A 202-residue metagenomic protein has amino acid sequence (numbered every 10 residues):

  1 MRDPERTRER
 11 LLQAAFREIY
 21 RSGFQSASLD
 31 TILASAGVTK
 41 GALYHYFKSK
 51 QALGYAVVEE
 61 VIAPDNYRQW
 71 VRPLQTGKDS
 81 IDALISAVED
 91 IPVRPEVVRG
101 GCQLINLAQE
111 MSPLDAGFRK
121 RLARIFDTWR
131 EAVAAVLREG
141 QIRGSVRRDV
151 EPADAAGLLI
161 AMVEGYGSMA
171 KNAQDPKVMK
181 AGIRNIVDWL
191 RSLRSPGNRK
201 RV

Functional and structural regions predicted by a protein language model:
R10, A14-A52, A56: Helix-turn-helix
A56, W70-G101, P152-L159, K200: Hydrophobic alpha-helical connector segments
E59-D65: Short, basic, alpha-helical segments at the C-terminal edge of helix-turn-helix-like DNA-binding modules
D82-R94, D127-R143, M162, N172-V202: C-terminal peripheral helix-coil segments that are non-catalytic and often amphipathic
A83, E96-K120: Amphipathic alpha-helical segments used for helix-helix packing
V150-M169, N185-W189: Hydrophobic alpha-helical segments that form the core of small-molecule binding pockets and/or dimer interfaces
